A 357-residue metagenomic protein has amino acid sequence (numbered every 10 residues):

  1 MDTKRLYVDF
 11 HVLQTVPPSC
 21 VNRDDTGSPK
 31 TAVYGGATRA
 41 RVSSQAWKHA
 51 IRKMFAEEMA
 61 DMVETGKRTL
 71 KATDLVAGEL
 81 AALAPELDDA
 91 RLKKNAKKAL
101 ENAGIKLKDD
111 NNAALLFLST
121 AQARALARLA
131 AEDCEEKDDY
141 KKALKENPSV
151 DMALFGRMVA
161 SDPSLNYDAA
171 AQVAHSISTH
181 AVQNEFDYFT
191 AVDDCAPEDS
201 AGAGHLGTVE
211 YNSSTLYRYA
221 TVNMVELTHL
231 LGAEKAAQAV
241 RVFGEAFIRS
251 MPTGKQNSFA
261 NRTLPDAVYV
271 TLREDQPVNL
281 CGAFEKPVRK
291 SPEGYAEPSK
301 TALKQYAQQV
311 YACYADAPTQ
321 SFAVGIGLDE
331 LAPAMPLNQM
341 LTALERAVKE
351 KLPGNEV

Functional and structural regions predicted by a protein language model:
M1-R41, Q45-V357: Basic polyanion-binding and macromolecular-assembly surfaces
